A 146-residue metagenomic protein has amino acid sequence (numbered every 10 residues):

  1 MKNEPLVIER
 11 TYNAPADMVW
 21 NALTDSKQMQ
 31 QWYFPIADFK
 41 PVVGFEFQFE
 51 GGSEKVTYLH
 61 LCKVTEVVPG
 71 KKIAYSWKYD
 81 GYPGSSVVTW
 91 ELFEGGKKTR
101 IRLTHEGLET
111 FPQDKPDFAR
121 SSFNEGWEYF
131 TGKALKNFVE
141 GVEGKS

Functional and structural regions predicted by a protein language model:
M1-D38: Hydrophobic ligand-binding cavity/cleft-lining segments
M1-N3, E50, E54: Extracellular beta-rich ligand/substrate-recognition surface
M1-Y12, A16, F93-T104, N137 (+1 more regions): Aromatic-glycine hotspot motif
V7-N13, K40, Q48, K63 (+1 more regions): Generic structural detector for well-ordered beta-strands
V19, M29, F47, V64 (+4 more regions): Hydrophobic pocket/interface hotspot
P35-F47, V56: A solvent-exposed, acidic/Ser-Thr-rich amphipathic alpha-helical stretch
D38, K55-R100, E106-E109: Hydrophobic-ligand binding "helix-grip"
G107-S146: A conserved amphipathic terminal alpha-helix motif
